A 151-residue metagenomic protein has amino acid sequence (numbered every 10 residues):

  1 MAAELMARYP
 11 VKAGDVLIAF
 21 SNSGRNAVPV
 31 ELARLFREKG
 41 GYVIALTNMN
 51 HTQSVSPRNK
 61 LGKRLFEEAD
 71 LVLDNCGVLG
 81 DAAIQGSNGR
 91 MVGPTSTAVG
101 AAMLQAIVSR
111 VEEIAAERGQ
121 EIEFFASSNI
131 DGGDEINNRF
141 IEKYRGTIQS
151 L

Functional and structural regions predicted by a protein language model:
M1-S109: Glycine-rich phosphate-binding loops that contact phosphosugars or nucleotide phosphates
E113-L151: Active-site phosphate/pyrophosphate-binding segments
